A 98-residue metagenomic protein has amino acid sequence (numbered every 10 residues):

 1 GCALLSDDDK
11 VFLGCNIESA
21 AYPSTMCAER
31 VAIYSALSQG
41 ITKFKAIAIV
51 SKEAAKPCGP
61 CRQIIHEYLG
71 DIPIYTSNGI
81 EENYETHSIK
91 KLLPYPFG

Functional and structural regions predicted by a protein language model:
G1-S6: Short beta-strand scaffold segments in enzyme catalytic cores
K10-V11: Hydrophobic "anchor" residues
C15-N16, P23-Y34, K52-Y68: Local cysteine-cluster metal-coordination motifs and their immediate loop/turn environment, predominantly Fe-S cluster
N16-E18, I47: A short, structure-level motif marking secondary-structure boundaries and short turns
S19-A20, L92: A short acidic/small-residue loop/turn micro-motif
Q39-G98: C-terminal binding/interaction regions
